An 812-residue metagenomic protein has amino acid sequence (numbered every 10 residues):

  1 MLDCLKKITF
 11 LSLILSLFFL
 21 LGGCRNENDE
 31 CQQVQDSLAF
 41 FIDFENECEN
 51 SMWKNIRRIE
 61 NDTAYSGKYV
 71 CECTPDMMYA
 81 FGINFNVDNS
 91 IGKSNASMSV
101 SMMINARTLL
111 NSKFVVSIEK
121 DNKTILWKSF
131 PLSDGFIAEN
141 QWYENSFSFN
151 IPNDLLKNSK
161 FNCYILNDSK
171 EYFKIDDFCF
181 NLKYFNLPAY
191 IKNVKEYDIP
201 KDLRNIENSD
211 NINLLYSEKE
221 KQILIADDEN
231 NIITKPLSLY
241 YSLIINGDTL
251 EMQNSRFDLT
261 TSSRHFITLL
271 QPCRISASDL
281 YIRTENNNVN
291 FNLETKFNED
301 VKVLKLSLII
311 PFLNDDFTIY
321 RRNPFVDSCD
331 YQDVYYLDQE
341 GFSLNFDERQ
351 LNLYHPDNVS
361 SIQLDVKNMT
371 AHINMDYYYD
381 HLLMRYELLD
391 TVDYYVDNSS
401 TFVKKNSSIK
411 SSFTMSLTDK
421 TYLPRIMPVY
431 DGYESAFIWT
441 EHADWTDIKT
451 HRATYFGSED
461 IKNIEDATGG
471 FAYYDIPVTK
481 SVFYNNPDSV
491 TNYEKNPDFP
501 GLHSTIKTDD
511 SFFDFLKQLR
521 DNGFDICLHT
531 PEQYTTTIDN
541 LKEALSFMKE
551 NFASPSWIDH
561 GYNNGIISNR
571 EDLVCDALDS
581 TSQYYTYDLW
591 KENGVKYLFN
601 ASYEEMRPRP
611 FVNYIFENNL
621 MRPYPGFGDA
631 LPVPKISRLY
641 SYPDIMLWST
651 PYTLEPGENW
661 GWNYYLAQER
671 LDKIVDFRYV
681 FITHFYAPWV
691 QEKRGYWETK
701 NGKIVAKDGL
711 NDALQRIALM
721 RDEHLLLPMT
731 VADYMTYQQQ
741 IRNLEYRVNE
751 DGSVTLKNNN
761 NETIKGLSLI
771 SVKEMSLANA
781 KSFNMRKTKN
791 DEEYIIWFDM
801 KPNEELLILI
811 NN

Functional and structural regions predicted by a protein language model:
C24-D202: Extracellular and organelle-lumenal recognition/adhesion modules and their flexible linkers in secreted
E30-C31, A189-P200, N290-S361: Polysaccharide-binding surfaces and accessory modules of carbohydrate-active proteins
K123, V194-I275, F456-N463, Y474: Acidic-aromatic substrate-binding/catalytic surfaces of carbohydrate-active enzymes
L250-E251, D258-L259, R321-F346, Q350-N352 (+4 more regions): Active-site-adjacent pocket scaffolds in enzyme catalytic domains
H265-Y320, L545-S554: Acidic, contiguous internal or C-terminal segments within carbohydrate-active enzymes that form a structured patch used
N323-N358, D376-D390, I741-N812: C-terminal beta-sandwich/jelly-roll accessory domains of carbohydrate-active enzymes
S416-Q518, N522-D525, T530-Y534, N540-S546 (+4 more regions): Active-site beta->alpha N-cap acidic-glycine motif
V429, K635, T653-N761: C-terminal domain-boundary segment and adjacent tail
